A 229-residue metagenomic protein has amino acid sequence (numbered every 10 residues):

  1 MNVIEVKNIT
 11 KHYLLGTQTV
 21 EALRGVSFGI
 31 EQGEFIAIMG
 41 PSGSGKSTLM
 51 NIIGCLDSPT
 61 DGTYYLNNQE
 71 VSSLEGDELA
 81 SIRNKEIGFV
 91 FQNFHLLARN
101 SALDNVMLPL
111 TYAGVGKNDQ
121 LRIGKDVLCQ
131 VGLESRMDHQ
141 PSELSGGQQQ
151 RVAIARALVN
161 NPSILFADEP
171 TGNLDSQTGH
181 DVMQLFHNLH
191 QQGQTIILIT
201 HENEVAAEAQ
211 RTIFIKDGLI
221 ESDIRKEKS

Functional and structural regions predicted by a protein language model:
N2-I215: ABC family nucleotide-binding domain
S73, I224-R225: Short amphipathic beta-strand/extended segments with alternating polar/hydrophobic composition
T212-I224: H-loop (His-switch) and adjacent beta-strand-loop-beta switch element of ABC-type ATPase nucleotide-binding domains
E227-S229: ABC ATPase nucleotide-binding domains
